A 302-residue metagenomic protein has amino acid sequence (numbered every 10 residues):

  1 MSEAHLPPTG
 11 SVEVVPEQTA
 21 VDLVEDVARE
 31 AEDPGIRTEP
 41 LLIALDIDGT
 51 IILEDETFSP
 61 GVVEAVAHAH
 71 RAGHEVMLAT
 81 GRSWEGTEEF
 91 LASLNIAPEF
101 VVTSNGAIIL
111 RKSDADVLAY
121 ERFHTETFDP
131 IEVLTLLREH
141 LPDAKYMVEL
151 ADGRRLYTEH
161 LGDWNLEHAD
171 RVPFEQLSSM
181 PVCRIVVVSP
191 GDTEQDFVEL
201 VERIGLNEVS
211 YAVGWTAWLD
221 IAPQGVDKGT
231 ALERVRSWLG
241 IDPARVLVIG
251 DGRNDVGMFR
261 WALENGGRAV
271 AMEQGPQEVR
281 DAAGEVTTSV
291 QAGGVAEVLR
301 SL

Functional and structural regions predicted by a protein language model:
M1-I47, R71: Non-catalytic pre-domain segments flanking phosphatase-related domains
P16, D33-P34, T38, L42 (+3 more regions): Mg2+-dependent phosphoryl-transfer enzymes with acidic/Ser/Thr/Gly-rich catalytic loops
G49, R82, G250-G252: Active-site metal-binding loops of divalent metal-dependent hydrolases
P60-G162: Active-site phosphate-binding/coordination module
V62, T87-L91, F197, V201 (+3 more regions): Hydrophobic packing residues within well-ordered alpha-helices of enzyme cores
G73-M77, A97-E99, R184, A244-V246 (+1 more regions): Short active-site oxyanion
L94-A97, N105, I204-N207, E264-N265 (+2 more regions): Short, structured coil segments at secondary-structure junctions
H140-I249, R253-R260: Conserved acidic, metal-coordinating active-site core of Asp-based, Mg2+-dependent phosphoryl-transfer enzymes
